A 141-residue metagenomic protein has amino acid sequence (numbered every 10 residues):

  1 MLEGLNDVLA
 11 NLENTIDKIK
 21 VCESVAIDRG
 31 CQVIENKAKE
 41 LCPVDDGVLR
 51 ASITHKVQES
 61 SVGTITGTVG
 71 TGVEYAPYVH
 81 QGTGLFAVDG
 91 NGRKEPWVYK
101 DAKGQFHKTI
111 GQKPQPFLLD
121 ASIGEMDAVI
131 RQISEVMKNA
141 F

Functional and structural regions predicted by a protein language model:
M1-A76, F86-F141: Short, Lys/Arg-rich flexible segments
V79-T83: Short conserved micro-motifs at the rims of enzyme active sites and ligand-binding pockets
